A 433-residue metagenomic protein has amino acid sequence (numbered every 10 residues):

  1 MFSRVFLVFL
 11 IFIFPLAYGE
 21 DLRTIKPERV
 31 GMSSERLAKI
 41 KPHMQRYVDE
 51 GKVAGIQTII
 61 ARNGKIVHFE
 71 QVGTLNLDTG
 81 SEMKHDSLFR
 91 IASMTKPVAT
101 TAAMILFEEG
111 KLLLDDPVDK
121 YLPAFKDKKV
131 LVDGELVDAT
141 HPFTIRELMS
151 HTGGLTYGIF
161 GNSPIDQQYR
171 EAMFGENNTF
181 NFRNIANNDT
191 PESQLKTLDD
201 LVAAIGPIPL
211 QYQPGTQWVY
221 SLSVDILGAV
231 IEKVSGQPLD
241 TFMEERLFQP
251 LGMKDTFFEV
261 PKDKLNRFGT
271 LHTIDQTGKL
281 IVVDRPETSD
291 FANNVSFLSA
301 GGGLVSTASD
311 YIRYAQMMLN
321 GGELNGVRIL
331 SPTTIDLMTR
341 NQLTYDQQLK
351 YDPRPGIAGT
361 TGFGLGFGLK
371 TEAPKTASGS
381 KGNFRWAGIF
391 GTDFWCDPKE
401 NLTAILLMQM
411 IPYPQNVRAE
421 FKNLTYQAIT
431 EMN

Functional and structural regions predicted by a protein language model:
F2-V8: Sec-dependent signal peptide recognition, specifically the positively charged N-region followed immediately by
L10-Y18: Hydrophobic h-region of N-terminal signal peptides that target proteins for export in Gram-negative bacteria
D21-I91, K111-L113, K126-E135, Q415 (+2 more regions): Short, conserved catalytic-motif segment at the N-terminal edge
S33, K96, T307: Short, conserved phosphate/pyrophosphate- and ester-handling motifs at nucleotide-, phospho-/glycolipid
A38-M44, G64-I66, F89-V118, V224-E232 (+2 more regions): Active-site SXXK
G73-T74, E287, M410: A generic structural motif
K129-S378: Short, surface-exposed loop or secondary-structure junction motifs that flank catalytic or metal-binding residues
D393-W395, N401-M410: Short, well-ordered beta-strand elements
